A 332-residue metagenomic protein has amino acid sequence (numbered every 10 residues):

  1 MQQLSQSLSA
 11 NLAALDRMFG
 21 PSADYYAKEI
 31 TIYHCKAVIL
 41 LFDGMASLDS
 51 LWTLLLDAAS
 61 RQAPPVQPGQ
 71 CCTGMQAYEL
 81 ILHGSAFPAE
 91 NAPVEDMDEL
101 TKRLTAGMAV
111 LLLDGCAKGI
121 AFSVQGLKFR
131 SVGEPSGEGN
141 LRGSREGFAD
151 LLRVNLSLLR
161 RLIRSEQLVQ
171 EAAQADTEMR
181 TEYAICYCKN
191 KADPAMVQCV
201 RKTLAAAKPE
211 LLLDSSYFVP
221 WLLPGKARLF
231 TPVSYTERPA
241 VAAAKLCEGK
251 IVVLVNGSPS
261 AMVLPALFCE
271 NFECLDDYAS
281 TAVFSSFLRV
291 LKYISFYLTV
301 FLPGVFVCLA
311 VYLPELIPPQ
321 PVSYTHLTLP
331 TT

Functional and structural regions predicted by a protein language model:
M1-Y297, P319: Membrane-embedded alpha-helical signal segments
I294-A310: Bilayer-spanning, highly hydrophobic alpha-helical transmembrane segments
C308-Q320: Membrane-helix interface motif
T325-T331: Conserved small/polar residues in nucleotide/adenosyl-binding loops
